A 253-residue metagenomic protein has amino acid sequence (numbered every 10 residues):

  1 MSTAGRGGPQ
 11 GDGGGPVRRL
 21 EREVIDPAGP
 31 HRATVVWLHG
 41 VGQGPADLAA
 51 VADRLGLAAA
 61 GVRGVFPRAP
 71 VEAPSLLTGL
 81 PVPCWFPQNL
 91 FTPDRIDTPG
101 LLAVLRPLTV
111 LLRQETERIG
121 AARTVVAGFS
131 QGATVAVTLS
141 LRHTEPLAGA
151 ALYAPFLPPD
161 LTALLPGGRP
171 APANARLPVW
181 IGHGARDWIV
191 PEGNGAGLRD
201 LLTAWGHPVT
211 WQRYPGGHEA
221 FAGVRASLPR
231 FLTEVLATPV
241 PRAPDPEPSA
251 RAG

Functional and structural regions predicted by a protein language model:
S2-V125: Serine-hydrolase catalytic machinery in alpha/beta-hydrolase-like enzymes
G40, S130, F156, A185 (+1 more regions): Residue-level signal for short, function-critical loop segments
V51, L139-H143, F231: Hydrophobic residues on the short alpha-helix immediately C-terminal to a glycine-rich phosphate/catalytic loop
P67-R68, A127, A151-A154, G182 (+1 more regions): Alpha/beta-hydrolase-fold catalytic nucleophile elbow
T116, G120-N174: Primarily recognizes the serine-hydrolase "nucleophile elbow" in alpha/beta-hydrolase and SGNH/GDSL folds
N174-V179, W205-P208: Short, proline-enriched alpha-helix->beta-strand connector loops that line the catalytic pocket of alpha/beta-hydrolase
W180-H183, D187: Short beta-strand/loop motif that positions the catalytic acidic residue of the alpha/beta-hydrolase fold
E192-G253: C-terminal catalytic histidine-bearing segment of alpha/beta-hydrolase fold enzymes
